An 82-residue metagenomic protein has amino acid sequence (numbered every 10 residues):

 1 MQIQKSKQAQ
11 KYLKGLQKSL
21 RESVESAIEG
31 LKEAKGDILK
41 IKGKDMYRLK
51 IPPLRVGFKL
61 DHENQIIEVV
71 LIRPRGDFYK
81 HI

Functional and structural regions predicted by a protein language model:
M1-A27: Arg/Lys-rich, positively charged N-terminal/basic patches that mediate binding to nucleic acids
Q2-Q4, E22, I51, K59-I82: Enriched for short, Lys/Arg-rich terminal
K7, K42-D45, P53, R73: A general secondary-structure junction signal
Q10, K35-I38, G43, R75-Y79: Generic secondary-structure boundary/loop-capping signal
G15, G30, A34, H62-N64: Conserved amphipathic alpha-helical interaction elements at protein-protein interfaces in regulatory, energy-coupling
S26-K50: A short, surface-exposed loop/turn module that caps and links secondary-structure elements
